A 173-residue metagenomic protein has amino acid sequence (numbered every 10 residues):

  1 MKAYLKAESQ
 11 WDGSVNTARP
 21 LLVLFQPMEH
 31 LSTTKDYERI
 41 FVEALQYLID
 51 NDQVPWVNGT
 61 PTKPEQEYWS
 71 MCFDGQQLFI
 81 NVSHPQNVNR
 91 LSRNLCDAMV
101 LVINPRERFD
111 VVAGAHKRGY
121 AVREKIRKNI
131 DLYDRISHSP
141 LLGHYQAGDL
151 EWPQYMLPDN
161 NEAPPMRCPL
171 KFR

Functional and structural regions predicted by a protein language model:
M1-E65: Long acidic/polar interaction regions in large eukaryotic complex-forming proteins
G13-V15, S70-F73: Short, charge-rich binding segments
A18-P20, G75, A98: Sequence-level motif detector for i,i+2 pairs with an aromatic at +2
P64-E65, M71-F73, N81-R173: Acidic, proline/glycine-rich low-complexity IDRs
